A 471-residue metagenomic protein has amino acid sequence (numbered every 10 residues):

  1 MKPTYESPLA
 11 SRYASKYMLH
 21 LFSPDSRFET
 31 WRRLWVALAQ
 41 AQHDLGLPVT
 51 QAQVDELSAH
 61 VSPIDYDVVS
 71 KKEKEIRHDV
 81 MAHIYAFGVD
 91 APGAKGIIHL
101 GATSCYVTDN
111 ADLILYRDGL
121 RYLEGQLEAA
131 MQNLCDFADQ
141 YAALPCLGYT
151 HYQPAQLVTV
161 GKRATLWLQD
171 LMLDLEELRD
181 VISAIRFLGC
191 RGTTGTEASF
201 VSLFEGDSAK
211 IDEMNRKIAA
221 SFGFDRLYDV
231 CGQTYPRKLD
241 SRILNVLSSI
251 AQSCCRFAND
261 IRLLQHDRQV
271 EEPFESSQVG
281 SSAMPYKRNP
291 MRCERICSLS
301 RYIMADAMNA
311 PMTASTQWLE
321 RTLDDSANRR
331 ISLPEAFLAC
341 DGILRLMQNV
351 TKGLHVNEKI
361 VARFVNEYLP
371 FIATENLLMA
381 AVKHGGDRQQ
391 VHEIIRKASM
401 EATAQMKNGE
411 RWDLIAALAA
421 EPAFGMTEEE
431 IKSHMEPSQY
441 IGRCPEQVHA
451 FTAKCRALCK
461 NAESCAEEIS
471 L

Functional and structural regions predicted by a protein language model:
M1-V201, G206-K217, G280-S281, M291-R295 (+4 more regions): A helix-coil-helix interface module used to build multimeric assemblies and to scaffold catalytic/cofactor sites
Y13-M18, V36, V61-D67, F274-G280 (+5 more regions): Short acidic (Asp/Glu) and glycine-rich catalytic loops that position anionic groups and cofactors
L19-S23, V68-S70, Q278-S298, E320-E335 (+4 more regions): Short beta-alpha connecting loops at secondary-structure transitions that line or flank enzyme active sites
A37-A41, A86, D90, N133 (+17 more regions): Generic, well-ordered alpha-helical scaffold segments in large soluble proteins
D112-E124, D139, Q153-Q317, D324-G342: Charged, flexible cofactor/metal-binding loops and thiol motifs
Y302-R388, I394: Long, amphipathic alpha-helical stalk/connector segments used for oligomerization, subunit docking, or mechanical
G353-E421, I441, E446-H449, A453 (+1 more regions): C-terminal alpha-helical interaction appendages
